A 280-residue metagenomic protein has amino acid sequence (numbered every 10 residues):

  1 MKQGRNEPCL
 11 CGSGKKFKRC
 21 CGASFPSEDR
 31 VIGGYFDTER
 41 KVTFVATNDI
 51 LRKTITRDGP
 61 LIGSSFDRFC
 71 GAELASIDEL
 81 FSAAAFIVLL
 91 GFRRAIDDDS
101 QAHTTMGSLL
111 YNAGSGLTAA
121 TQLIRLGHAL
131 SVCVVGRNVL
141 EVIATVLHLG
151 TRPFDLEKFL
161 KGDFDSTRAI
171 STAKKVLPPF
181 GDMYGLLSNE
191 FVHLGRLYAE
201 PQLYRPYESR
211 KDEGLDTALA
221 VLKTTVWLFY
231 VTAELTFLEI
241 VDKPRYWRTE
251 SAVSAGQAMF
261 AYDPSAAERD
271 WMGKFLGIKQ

Functional and structural regions predicted by a protein language model:
M1-K41, V45: Acidic/negatively charged segments and metal-coordination signatures
C11, S100-Y111, L123-V134, K174-D182 (+1 more regions): Short, solvent-exposed segments of well-ordered alpha helices
F17-K18, A129-V132, L156: Internal amphipathic alpha-helical segments of the cytochrome P450 catalytic fold
F25, R125, L140, A144-T151 (+3 more regions): Hydrophobic/aromatic-lined pockets within catalytic cores
R30-D97, K158-Q280: Long, charged low-complexity segments
A84-L123: Long, hydrophobic/aromatic-enriched structural stretches that serve as scaffold segments
L109-T151: Short, hydrophobic, well-ordered secondary-structure elements
V146-D163: Long, amphipathic alpha-helical coiled-coil/dimerization segments that form elongated scaffolds
